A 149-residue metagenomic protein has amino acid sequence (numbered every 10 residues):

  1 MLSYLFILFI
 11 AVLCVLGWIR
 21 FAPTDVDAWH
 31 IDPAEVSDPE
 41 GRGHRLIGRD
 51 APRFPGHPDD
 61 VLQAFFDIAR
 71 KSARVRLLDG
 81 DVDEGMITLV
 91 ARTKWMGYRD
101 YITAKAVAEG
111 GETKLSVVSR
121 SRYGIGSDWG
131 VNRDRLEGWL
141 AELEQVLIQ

Functional and structural regions predicted by a protein language model:
M1-A11: N-terminal Sec-pathway targeting helices
Y4-L5, V15-Q149: Ser/Thr-rich, low-complexity intrinsically disordered terminal regions
